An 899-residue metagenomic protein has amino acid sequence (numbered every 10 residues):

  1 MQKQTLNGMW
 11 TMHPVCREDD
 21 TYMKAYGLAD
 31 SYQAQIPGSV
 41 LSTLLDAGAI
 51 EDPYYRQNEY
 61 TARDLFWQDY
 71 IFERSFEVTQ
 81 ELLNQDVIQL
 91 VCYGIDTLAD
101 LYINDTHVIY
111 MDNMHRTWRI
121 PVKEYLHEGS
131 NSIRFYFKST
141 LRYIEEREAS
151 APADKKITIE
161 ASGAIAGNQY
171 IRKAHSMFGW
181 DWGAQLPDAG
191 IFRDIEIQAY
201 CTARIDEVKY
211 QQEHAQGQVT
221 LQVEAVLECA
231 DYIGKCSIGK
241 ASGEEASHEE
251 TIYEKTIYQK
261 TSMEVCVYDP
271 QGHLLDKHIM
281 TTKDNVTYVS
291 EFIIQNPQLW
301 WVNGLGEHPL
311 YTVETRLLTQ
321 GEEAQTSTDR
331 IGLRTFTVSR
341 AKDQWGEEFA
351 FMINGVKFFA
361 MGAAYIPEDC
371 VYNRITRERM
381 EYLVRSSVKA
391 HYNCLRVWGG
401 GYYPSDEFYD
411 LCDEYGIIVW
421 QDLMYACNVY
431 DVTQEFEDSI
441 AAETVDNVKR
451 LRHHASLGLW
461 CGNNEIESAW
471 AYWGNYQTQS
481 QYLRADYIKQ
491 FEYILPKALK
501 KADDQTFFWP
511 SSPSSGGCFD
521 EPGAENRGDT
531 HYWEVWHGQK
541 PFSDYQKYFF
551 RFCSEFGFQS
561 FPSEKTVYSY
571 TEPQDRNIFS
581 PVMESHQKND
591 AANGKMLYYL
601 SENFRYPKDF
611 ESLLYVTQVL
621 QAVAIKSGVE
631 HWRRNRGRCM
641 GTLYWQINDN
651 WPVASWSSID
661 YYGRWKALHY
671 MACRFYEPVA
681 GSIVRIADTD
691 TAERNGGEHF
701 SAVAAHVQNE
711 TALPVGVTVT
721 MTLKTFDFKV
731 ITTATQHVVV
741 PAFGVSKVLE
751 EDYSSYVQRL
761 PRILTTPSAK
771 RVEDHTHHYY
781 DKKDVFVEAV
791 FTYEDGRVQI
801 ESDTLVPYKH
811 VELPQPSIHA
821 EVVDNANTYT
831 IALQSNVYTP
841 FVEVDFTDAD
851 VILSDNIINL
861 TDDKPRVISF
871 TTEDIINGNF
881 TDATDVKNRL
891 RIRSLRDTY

Functional and structural regions predicted by a protein language model:
M1-C394, R634-N635, R664, Y670-Y899: Secreted/periplasmic carbohydrate-active enzymes, especially glycoside hydrolases
M12-E18, Y22, S176, P187-G190 (+2 more regions): Substrate-binding clefts and catalytic carboxylate motifs of secreted carbohydrate-active enzymes
M114, D181-A184, W301-V302, A364-R377 (+5 more regions): The substrate-binding groove and active-site-proximal loops of carbohydrate-active enzymes, especially glycoside
S130, F358, V388-L395, D413-I418 (+3 more regions): Loop/turn elements at helix/coil->beta-strand transitions in domains of secreted/extracellular proteins
D343-F349, S405-E407, A442-R450: Alpha-helical scaffolding within the catalytic cores of extracellular/periplasmic polymer-degrading hydrolases
M361-A363, L395-V397, V419-Q421, G462 (+3 more regions): Hydrophobic faces of well-ordered beta-strands that scaffold small-molecule active sites in alpha/beta enzyme cores
A390, C394-D438, P522-Q539: Aromatic-lined substrate-binding rim segments of carbohydrate-active enzymes
E414, D431-F519, Y662-G663: Active-site neighborhood of glycoside hydrolase catalytic domains
